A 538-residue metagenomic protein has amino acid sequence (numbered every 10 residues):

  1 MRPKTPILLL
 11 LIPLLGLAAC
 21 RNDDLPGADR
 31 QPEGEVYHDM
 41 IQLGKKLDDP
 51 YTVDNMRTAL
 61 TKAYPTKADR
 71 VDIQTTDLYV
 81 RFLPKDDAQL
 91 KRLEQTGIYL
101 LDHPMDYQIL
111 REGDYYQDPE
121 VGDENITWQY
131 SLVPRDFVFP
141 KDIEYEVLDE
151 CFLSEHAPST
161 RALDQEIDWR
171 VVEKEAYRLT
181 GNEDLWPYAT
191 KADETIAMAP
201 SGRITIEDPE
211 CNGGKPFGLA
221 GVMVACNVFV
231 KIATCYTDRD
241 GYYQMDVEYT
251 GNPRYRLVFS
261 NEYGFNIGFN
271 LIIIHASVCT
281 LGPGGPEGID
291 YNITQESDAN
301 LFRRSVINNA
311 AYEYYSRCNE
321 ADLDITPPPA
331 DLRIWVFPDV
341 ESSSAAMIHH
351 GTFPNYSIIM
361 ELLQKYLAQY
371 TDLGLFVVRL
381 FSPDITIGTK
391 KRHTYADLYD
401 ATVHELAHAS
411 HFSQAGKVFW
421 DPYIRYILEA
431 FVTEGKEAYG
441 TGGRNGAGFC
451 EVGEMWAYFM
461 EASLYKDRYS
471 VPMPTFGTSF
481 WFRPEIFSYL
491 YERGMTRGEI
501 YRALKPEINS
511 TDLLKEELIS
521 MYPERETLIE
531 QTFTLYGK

Functional and structural regions predicted by a protein language model:
D23-P158: Long, solvent-exposed N-terminal ectodomains/accessory regions that are displayed to the extracellular/lumenal milieu
M40-R70, T75-T76, P84-D87, S470-K538: Pan-zinc metallopeptidase signature
G44-T66, P200, T205-V230: Short, ordered, surface-exposed loop/turn motifs in non-cytosolic proteins
V228-Y242: Short, acidic Ser/Thr/Gly-rich low-complexity loop/linker segments typical of extracellular and cell-surface proteins
D246-T250, Q295-W335, V340-I358: Zn2+-dependent metallopeptidase catalytic core
I348-L398, T402, L406-G416: Active-site scaffold of zinc-dependent metalloenzymes
L406-Y423, W456, L464: Catalytic Zn2+-binding segment of zinc metalloproteases
S413-G446: Post-HEXXH active-site segment of zinc metalloproteases
